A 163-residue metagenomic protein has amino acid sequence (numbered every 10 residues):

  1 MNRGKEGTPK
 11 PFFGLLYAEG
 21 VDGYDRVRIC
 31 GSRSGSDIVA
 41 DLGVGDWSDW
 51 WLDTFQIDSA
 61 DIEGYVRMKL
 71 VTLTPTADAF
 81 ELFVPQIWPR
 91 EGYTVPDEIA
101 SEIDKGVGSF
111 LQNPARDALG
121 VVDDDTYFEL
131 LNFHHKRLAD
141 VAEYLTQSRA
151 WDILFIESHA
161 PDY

Functional and structural regions predicted by a protein language model:
M1-Y163: His/Asp/Glu-rich, glycine-adjacent segments that coordinate divalent cations and/or stabilize oxyanion chemistry on
